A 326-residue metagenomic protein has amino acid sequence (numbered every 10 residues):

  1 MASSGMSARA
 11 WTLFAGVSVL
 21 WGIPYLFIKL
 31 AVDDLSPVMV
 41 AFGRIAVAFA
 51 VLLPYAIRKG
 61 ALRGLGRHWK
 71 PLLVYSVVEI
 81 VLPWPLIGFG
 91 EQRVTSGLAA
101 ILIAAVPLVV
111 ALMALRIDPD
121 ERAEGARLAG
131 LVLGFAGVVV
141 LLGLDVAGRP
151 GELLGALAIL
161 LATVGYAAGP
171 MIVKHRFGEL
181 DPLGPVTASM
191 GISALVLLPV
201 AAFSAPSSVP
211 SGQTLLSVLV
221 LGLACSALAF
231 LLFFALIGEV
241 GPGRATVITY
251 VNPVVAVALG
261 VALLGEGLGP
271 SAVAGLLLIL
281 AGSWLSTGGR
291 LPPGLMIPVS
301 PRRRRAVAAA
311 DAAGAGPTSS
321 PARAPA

Functional and structural regions predicted by a protein language model:
A2-S3, I45-A46, L144, T214-L216 (+1 more regions): C-terminal-most transmembrane helix of multi-pass membrane proteins
M6-W11, D33-V38, F42, G64-K70 (+4 more regions): Juxtamembrane helix-entry segments on the extracytoplasmic side of multipass membrane proteins
V19-F49, F89, T95-G97, A168-I192: Juxtamembrane helix-loop-helix junctions in multi-pass membrane proteins
L20-I28, L53-I103, V140, G222-V240: Specific transmembrane alpha-helical segments of multi-pass solute transporters/efflux pumps, especially DMT/EamA
D34-L82, A105-A114, V164-G169, V186-A205 (+2 more regions): Transmembrane alpha-helices of multi-pass small-molecule transport proteins
G43, I80, A99-A105, P170-L195 (+1 more regions): Helix-helix packing/entry segments at the starts of transmembrane helices
A46, L52, L73, A105 (+6 more regions): Hydrophobic transmembrane alpha-helices of multi-pass small-molecule transport proteins
L52, V110-L112, R116, L131-A136 (+5 more regions): Transmembrane alpha-helical segments that form core, pore/gating elements of small-molecule transporters/exporters
